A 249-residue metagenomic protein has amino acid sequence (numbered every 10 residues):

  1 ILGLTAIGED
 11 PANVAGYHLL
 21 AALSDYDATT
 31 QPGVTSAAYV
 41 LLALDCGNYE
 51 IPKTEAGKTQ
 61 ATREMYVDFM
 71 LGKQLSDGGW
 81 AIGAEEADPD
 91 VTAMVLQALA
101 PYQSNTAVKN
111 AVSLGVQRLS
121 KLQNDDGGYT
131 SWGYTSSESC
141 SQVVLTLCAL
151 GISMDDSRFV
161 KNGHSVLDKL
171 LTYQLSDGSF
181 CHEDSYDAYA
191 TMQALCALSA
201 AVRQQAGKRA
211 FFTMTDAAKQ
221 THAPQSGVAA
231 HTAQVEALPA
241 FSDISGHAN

Functional and structural regions predicted by a protein language model:
I1-N13, T29-R63, D68, L75-S113 (+3 more regions): An alpha-helical repeat/solenoid feature that recognizes helix-turn-helix modules
H18-A21, K58-A61, M65-Y66, A111-G115 (+2 more regions): Alpha-helical scaffold repeats of the Armadillo/HEAT/TPR superfamily
L20-T30: A conserved helix-loop-strand patch within extracytoplasmic ligand-binding domains of the periplasmic binding
K169, E183-F241: Terminal, non-catalytic domain-edge segments
A194, A248-N249: Gram-positive cell-envelope targeting signals
S242-A248: Solvent-exposed, low-complexity, repeat-rich "mucin-like" stalks and linkers
